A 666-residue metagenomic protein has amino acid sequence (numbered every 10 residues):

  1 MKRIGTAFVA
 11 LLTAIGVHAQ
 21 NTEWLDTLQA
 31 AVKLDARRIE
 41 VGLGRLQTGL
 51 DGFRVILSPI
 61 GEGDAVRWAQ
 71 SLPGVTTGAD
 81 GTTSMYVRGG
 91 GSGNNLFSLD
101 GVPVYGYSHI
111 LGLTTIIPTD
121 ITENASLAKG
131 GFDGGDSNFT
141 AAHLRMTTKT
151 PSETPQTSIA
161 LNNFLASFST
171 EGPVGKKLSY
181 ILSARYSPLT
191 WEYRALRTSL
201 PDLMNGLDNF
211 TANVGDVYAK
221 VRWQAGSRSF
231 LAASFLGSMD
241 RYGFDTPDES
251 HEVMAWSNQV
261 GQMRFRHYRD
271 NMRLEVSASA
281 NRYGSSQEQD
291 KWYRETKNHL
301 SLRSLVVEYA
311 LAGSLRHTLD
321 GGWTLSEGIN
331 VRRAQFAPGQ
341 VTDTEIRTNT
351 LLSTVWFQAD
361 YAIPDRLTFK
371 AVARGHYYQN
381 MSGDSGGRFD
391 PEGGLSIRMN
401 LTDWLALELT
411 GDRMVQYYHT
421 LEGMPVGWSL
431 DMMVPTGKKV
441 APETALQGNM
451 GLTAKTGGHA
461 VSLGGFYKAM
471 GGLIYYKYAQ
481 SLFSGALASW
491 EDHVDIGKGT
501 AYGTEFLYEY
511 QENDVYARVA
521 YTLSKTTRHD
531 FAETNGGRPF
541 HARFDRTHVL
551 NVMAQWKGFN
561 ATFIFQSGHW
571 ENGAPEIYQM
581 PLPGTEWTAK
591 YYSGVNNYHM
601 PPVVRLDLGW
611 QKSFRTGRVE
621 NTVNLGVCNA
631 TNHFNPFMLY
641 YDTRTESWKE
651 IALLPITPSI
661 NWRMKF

Functional and structural regions predicted by a protein language model:
E40-F132, H143, K149: Periplasmic N-terminal accessory/gating domains of Gram-negative outer-membrane beta-barrel systems
L96, N124-G135, T140-K149, Q156-M204 (+3 more regions): Predominantly transmembrane beta-strands of Gram-negative outer membrane beta-barrel pores used for transport
K129-G131, T148-T150, N163-L165, Y186-T190 (+14 more regions): Transmembrane beta-strands of outer-membrane beta-barrel pores
A219-D240, A255-D390, G394-A406, A454 (+3 more regions): Face-selective signature of the C-terminal outer-membrane beta-barrel domain
G284-S286, Q335, Q379, D384-S385 (+4 more regions): Surface-exposed extracellular loop regions of Gram-negative outer-membrane beta-barrel proteins, predominantly
L302-S304, E308-S314, T348, L352-W356 (+5 more regions): Outer membrane beta-barrel strand-and-loop segments of large Gram-negative receptors, especially TonB-dependent
P364, Y467-A469, D492-P575: Gram-negative outer-membrane beta-barrel transporters
G471, F565-E586, P601-R605, Q611-F666: C-terminal beta-signal and adjacent terminal beta-strands/loops of Gram-negative outer-membrane beta-barrel proteins
